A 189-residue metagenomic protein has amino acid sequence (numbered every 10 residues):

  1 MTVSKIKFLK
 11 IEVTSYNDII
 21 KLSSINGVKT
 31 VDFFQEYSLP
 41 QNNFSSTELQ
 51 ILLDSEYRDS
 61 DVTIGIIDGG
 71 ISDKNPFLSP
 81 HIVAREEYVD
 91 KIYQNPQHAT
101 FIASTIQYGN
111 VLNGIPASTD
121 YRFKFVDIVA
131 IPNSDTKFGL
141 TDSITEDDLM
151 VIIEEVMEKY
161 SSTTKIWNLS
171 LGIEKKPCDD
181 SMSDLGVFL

Functional and structural regions predicted by a protein language model:
M1-S55: Autoinhibitory propeptides
K7-F8, T30, T63-I64, F123-D127 (+1 more regions): Hydrophobic beta-strand segments of well-ordered beta-sheets in folded domains
V13-S15, Q35, D68-I71, V129-P132 (+1 more regions): Short, flexible loop/turn elements at secondary-structure junctions
T14-N17, S46-L53, Q107-V111, I152-I153 (+1 more regions): Short alpha-helical segments and helix-capping/turn motifs at coil-helix boundaries
N26-D32, H81-R85, D148, D184-F188: Amphipathic alpha-helical scaffolding segments
L53-A84, D90-T145: Subtilisin-like serine protease catalytic core
N133-L189: Substrate-binding/access-modulating region of protease and related hydrolase catalytic domains
